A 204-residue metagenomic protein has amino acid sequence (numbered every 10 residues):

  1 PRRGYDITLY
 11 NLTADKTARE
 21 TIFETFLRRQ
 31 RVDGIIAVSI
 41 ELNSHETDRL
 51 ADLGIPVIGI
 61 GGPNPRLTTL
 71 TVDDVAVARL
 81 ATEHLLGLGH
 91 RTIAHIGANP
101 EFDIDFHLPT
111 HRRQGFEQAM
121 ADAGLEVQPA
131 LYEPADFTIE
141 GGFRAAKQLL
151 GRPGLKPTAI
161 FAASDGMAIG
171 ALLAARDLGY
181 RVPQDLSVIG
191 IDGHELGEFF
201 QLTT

Functional and structural regions predicted by a protein language model:
P1-N43: Central regulatory/effector-binding core of bacterial HTH transcription factors
P1-T8, H45, R49-T204: Bacterial carbohydrate/catabolite-sensing allosteric modules
